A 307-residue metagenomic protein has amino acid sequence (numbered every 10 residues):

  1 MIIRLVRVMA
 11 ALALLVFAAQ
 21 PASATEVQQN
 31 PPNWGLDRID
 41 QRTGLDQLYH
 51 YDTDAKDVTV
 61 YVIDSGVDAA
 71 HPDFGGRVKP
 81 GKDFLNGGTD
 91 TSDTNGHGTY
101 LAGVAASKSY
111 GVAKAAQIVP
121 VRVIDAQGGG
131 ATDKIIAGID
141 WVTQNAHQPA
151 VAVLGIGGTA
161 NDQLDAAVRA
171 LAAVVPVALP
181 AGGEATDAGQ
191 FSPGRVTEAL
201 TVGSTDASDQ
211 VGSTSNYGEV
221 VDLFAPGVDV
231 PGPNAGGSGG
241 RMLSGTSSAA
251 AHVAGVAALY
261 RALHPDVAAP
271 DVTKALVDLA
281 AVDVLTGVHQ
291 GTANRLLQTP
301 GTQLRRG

Functional and structural regions predicted by a protein language model:
M1-L12: N-terminal export and membrane-targeting signals
L5, L36-D37, A116, P120 (+6 more regions): C-terminal subdomain of the subtilisin-like protease fold in secreted/lumenal serine endopeptidases
R7, L15-V58, P72-D73, V288-G307: Protease zymogen maturation seam
P32, L48-P80, G88-K134, A146-V151 (+7 more regions): Subtilisin-like serine protease catalytic core
Q41, N86, V123, S204 (+4 more regions): Active-site donor-binding loop signature of nucleotide-sugar glycosyltransferases
G44, S65-G66, A207, V228: Solvent-exposed coil/turn segments that connect beta secondary-structure elements in extracytoplasmic/periplasmic
G129-I135, V153-D222, D229-A254: Substrate-binding/specificity loop regions of serine endopeptidase catalytic domains, predominantly subtilases
R241-M242, A258, K274: Active-site-adjacent mobile loop/cap segments within catalytic or ligand-binding domains
